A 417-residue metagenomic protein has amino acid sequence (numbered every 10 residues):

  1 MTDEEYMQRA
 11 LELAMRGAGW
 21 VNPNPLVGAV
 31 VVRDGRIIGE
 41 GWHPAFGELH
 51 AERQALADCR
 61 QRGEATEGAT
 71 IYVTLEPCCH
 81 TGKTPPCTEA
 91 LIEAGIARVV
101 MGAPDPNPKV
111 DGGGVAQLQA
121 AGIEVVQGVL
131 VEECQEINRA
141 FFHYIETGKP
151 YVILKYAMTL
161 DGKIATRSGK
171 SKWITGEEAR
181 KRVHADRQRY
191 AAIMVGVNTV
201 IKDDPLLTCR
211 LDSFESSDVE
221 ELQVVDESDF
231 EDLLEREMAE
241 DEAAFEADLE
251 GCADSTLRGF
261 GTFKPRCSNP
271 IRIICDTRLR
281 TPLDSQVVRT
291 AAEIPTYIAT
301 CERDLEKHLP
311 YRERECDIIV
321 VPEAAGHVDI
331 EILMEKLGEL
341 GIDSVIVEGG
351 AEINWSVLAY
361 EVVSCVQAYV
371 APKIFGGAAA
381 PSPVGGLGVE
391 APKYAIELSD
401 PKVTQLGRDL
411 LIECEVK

Functional and structural regions predicted by a protein language model:
T2-P25, K83, Y151-V152, M158-K417: Enzymes that bind and transform nitrogen-containing heteroaromatic metabolites
Q8, E12-M15, G39, H50-R53 (+4 more regions): A broad detector of short, well-ordered amphipathic alpha-helices that serve as recognition/interaction surfaces
G28: Helix-turn-helix
V31, R36-E133, T256, Y297 (+2 more regions): Zn2+-dependent cytidine deaminase-like catalytic core
E64-E67, A94, T147, Q188 (+2 more regions): Structured loop/turn residues at beta-strand edges in well-structured enzyme cores
P108-K109, Q135, N354, G376: Generic structural signal for helix capping and beta-alpha/helix-loop junctions
V115, V131-N138, R180-R187: Hydrophobic, well-ordered secondary-structure segments
N138-Y151: Flexible, polar/acidic helix-loop-strand segments at domain edges
